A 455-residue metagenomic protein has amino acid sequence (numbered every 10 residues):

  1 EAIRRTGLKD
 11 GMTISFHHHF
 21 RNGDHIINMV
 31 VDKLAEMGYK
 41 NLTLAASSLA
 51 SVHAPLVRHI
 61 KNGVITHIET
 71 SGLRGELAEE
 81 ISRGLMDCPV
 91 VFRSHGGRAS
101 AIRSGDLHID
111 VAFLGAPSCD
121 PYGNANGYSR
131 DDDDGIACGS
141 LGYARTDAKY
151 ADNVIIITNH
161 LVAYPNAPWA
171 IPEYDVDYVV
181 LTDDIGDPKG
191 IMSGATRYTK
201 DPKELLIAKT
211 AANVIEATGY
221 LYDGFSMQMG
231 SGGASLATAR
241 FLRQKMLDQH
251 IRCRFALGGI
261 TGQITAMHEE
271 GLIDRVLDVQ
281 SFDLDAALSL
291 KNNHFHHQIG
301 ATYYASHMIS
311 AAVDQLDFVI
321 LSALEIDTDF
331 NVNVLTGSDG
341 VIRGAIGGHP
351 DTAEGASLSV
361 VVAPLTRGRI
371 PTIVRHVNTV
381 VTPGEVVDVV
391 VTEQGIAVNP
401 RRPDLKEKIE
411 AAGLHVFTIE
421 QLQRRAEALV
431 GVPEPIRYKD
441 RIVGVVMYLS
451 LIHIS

Functional and structural regions predicted by a protein language model:
E1-R4, V52-S226, T238-M246, H250-R254 (+1 more regions): Conserved phosphate- and dinucleotide-binding cores of soluble alpha/beta proteins, encompassing both enzyme active
I3-R5, V31-D32: S-adenosyl-L-methionine-dependent methyltransferase catalytic core, i.e., the SAM/SAH-binding region
G11-I14, Y39-L42, Y222-F225: Nucleotide donor/acceptor-binding cores
T13-N28, A46-V52, C119-D120, L161 (+1 more regions): Gly/Ser/Thr-rich loops at beta-strand to alpha-helix junctions that form or flank small-molecule/cofactor-binding
D24-M37, T43, H53, L242: Histidine-anchored nucleotide/phosphate-binding helix
G259: Phosphate-binding chemistry for phosphorylated carbohydrates and sugar-nucleotides
